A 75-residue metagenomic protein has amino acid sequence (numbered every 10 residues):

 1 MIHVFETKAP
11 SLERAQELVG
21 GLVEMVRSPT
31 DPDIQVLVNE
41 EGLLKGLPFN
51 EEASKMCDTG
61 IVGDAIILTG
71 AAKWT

Functional and structural regions predicted by a protein language model:
M1-T75: Detector for the mature cores of small, proteolytically processed and post-translationally modified peptide effectors
